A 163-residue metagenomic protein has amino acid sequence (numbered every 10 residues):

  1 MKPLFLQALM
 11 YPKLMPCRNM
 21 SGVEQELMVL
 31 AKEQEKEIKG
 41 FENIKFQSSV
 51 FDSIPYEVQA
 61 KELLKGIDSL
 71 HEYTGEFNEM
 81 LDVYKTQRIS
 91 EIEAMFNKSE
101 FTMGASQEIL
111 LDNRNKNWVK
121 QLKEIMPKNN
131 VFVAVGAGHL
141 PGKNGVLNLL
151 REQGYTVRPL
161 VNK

Functional and structural regions predicted by a protein language model:
M1-L110: Structured, acidic catalytic/metal-binding patches in enzyme active sites
A105-K163: A cross-kingdom marker for long, charged
